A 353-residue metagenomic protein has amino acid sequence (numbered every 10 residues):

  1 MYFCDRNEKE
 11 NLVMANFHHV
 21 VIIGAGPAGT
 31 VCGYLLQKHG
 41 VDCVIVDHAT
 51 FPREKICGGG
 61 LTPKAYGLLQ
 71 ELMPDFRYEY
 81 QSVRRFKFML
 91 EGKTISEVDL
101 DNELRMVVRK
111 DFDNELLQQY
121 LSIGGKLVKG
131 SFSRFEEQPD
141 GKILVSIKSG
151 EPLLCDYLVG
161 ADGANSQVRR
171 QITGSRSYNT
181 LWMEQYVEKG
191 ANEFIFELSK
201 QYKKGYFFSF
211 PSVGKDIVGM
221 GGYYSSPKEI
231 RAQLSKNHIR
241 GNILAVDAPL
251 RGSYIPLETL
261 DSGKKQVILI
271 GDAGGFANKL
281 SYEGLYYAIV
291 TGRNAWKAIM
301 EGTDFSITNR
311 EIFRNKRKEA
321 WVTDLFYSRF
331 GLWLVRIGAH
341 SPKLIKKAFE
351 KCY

Functional and structural regions predicted by a protein language model:
A15-G26: Beta1/beta-strand and adjacent pyrophosphate-binding region of the FAD-binding site in flavoprotein oxidoreductases
G29-T30: N-terminal Rossmann-fold NAD(P) dinucleotide-binding loop
Q37-I56: Glycine-rich FAD pyrophosphate-binding loop
T62-E115: A conserved beta-strand/loop capping segment in the N-terminal third of enzymes that catalyze redox or closely related
Q119-A245, T259, G275: Predominantly flavin-linked oxidoreductase catalytic cores and closely associated redox partners
R134, P152, Y224-A298, D304: FAD/FMN-dependent oxidoreductases across multiple families
L260, K297-W333: Active-site-proximal substrate-binding core of FAD-dependent oxidoreductases
W321-Y353: C-terminal auxiliary extensions adjacent to catalytic cores
